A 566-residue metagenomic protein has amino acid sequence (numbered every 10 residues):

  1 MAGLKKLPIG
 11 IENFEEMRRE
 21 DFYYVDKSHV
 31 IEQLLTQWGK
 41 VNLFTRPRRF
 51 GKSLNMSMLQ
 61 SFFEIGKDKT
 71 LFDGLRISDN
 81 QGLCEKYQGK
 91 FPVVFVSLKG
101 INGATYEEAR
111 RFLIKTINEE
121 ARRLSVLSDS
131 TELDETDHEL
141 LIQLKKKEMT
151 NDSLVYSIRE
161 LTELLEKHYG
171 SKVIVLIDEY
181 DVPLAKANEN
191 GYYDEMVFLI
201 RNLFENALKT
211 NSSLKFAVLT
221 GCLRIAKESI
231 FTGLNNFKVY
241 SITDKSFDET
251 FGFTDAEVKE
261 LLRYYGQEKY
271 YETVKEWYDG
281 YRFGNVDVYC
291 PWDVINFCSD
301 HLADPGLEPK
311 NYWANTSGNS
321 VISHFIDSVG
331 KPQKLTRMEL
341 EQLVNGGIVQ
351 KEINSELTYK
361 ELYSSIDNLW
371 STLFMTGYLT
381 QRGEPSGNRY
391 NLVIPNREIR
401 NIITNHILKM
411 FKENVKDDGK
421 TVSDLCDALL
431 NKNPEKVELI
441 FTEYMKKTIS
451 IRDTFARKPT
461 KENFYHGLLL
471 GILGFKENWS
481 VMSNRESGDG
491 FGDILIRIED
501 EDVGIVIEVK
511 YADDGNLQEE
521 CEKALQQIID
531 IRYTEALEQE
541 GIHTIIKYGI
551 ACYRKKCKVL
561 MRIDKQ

Functional and structural regions predicted by a protein language model:
M1-K461, K476-N478: Phosphate-binding site recognition
P434-Q566: Structural signature of nuclease core domains in nucleic-acid processing machines
